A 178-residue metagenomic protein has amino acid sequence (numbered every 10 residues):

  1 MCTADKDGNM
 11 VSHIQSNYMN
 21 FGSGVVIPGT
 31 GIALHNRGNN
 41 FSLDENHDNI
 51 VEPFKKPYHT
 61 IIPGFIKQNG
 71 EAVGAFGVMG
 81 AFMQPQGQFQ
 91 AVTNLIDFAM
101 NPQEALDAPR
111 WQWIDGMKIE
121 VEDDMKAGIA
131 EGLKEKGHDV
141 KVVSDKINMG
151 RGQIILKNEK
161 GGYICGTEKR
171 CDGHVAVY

Functional and structural regions predicted by a protein language model:
M1-K146: Proteins synthesized as precursors that undergo proteolytic processing into mature forms
D124-Y178: Cofactor-centric catalytic regions
